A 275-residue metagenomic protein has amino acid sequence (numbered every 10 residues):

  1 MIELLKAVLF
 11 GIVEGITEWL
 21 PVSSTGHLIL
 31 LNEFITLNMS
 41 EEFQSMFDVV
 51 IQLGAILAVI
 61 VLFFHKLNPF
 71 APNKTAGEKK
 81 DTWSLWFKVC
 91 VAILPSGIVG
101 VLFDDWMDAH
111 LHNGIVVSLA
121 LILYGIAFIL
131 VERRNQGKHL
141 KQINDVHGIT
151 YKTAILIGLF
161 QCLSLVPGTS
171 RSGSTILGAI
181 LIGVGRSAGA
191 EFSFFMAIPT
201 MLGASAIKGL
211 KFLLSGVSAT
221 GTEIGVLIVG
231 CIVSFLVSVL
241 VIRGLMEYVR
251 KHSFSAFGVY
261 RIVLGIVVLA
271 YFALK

Functional and structural regions predicted by a protein language model:
M1-K275: Multi-pass membrane proteins that catalyze or facilitate reactions on polyprenyl-/lipid-phosphate substrates and their
